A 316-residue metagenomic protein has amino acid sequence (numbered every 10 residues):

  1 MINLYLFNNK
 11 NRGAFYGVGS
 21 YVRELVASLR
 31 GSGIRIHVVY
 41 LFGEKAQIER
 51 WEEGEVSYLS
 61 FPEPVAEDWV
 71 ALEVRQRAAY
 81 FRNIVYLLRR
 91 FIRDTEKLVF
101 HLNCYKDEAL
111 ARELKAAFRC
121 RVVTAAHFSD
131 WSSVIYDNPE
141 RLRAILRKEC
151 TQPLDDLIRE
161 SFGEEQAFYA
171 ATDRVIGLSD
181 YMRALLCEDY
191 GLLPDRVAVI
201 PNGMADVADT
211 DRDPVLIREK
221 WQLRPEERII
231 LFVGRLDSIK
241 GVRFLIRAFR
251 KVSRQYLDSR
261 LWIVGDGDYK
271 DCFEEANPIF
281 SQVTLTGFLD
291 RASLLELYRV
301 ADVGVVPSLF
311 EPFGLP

Functional and structural regions predicted by a protein language model:
M1-R50, D94-T95: N-terminal subdomain of nucleotide-sugar transferases
S20, E24, R228-K251, D271: A conserved mid-protein helix/loop that constitutes part of the nucleotide-sugar donor-binding site
D130, L146-V175: Membrane-proximal helix-turn-helix segments that form the acceptor-binding/catalytic region of lipid-linked
Y181, G203: Carbohydrate-associated surface elements
D209-L223: A short helix/loop element that forms part of the nucleotide-sugar donor recognition site in Leloir-type
C272-A292: Nucleotide-activated donor-binding/catalytic signature segment of Leloir-type glycosyltransferases, i.e., the conserved
F288-L289, E296-A301: Short alpha-helical donor nucleotide-sugar binding micro-motif in glycosyltransferases
L309: Aromatic "clamp/platform" in nucleotide-sugar-dependent glycosyltransferases that forms part of the donor/acceptor
